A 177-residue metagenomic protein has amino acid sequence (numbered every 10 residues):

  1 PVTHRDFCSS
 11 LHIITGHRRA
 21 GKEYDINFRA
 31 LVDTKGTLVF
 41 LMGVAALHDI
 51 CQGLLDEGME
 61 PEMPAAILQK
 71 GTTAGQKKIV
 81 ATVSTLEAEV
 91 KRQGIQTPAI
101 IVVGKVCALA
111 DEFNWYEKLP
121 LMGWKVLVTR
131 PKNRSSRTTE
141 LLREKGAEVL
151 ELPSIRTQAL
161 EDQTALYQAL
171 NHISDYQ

Functional and structural regions predicted by a protein language model:
P1: Short alpha-helix plus adjacent loop in nuclease-associated cores
C8-S10, I14-R130: A contiguous loop/helix-start segment that scaffolds small-molecule binding in enzyme catalytic cores
M59-E60, K145-V149: Short phosphate-binding/catalytic loops that engage adenosine nucleotides
V106, E161-Q177: Conserved phosphate/oxyanion-binding catalytic-loop motifs
L127-R143: N-terminal basic/disordered segments at the start of proteins
E148-L160: A short beta-strand-loop structural module common to alpha/beta enzyme folds
